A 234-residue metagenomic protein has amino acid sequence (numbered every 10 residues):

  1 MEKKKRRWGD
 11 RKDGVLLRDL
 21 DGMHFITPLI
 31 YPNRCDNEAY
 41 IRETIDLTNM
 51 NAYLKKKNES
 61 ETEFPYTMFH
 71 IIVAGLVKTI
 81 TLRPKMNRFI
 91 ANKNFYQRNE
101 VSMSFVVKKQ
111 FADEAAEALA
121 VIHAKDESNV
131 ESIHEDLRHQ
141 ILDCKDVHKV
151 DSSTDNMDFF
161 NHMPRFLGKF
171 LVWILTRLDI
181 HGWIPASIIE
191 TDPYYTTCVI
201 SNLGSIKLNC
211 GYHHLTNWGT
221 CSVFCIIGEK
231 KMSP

Functional and structural regions predicted by a protein language model:
M1-P234: C-terminal catalytic/motor cores of large multi-domain enzyme assemblies
